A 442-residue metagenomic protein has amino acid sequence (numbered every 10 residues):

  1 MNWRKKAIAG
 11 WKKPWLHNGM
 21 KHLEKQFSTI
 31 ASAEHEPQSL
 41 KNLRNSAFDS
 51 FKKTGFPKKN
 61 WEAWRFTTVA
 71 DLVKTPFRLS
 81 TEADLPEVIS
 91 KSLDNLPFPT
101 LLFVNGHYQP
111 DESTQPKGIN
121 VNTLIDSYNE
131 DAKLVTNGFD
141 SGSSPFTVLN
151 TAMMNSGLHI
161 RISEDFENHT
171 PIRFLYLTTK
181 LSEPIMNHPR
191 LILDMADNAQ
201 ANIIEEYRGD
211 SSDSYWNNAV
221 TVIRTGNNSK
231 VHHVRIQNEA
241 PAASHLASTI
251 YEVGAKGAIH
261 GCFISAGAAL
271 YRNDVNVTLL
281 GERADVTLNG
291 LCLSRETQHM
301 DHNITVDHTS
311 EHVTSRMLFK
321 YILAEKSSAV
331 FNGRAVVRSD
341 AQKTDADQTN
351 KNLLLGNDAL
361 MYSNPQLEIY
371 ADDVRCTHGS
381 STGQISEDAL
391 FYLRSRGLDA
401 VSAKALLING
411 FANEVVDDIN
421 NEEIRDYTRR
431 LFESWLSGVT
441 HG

Functional and structural regions predicted by a protein language model:
N2-V220, R224-K230: Short, low-to-moderate order helix/coil transition modules at the start of elongated helical scaffolds
P37, N45, S50-K53, L96 (+5 more regions): Generic hydrophobic-segment detector
N120, S127-L398, A412-G442: Conserved beta-strand/loop scaffold segments within soluble protein domains that form the structured core and edges
